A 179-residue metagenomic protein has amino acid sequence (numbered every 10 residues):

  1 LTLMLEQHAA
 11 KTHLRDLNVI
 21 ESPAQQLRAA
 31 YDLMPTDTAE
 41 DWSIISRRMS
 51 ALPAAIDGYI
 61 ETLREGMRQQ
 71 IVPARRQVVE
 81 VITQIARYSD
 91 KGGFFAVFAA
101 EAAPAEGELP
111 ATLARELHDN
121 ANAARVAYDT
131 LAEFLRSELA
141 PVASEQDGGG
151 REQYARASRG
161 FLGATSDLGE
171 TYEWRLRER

Functional and structural regions predicted by a protein language model:
L1-R179: N-terminal maturation segment of proteins
